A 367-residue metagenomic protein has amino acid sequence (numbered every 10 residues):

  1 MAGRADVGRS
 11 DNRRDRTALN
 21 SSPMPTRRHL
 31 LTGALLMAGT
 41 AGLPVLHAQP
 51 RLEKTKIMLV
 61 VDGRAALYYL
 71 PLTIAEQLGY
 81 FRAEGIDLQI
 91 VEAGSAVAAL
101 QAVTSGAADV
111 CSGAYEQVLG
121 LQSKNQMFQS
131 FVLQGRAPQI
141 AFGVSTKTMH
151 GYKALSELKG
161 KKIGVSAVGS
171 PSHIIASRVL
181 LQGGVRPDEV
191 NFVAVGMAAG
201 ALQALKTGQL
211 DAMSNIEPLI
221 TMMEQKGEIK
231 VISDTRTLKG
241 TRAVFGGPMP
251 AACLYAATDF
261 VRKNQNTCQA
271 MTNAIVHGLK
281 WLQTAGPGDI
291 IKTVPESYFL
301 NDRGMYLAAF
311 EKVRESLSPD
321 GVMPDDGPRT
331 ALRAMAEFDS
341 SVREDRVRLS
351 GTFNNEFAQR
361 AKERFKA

Functional and structural regions predicted by a protein language model:
M1-P25: Secretory targeting signals
S22, H29-A48: N-terminal export signals
Q49-M197, A204-E217, T221, E228 (+2 more regions): Short, glycine-/small- and polar/acidic-enriched structural segments that line small-molecule recognition paths
G63, V244-F245, M323: Short Gly/Pro-enriched turn/cap motifs at secondary-structure boundaries
A75, Y115, I174, L254-Y255 (+2 more regions): A generic alpha-helix surface/boundary motif
G200-P295: Pocket-lining segment of extracytoplasmic ligand-binding domains
V261-V342: Secondary-structure end/capping motifs
L332-A367: Conserved C-terminal helix/tail region of periplasmic/extracytoplasmic solute-binding proteins
